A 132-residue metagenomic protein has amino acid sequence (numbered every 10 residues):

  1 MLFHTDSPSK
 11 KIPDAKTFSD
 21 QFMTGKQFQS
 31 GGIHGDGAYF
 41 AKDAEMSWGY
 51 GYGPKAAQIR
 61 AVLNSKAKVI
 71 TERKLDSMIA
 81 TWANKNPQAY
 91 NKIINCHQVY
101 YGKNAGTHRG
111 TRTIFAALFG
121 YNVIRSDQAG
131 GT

Functional and structural regions predicted by a protein language model:
M1-I33, G51-T132: Active-site and NAD+-binding cores of ADP-ribose-processing enzymes
G35-G37: Glycine-rich phosphate-binding loop of ATP-grasp-fold ATP-dependent ligases
Y39-F40, I124: Short, hydrophobic beta-strand segments that form beta-sheet elements in well-ordered domains
F40-G49: Extracellular glycan-interaction surfaces
